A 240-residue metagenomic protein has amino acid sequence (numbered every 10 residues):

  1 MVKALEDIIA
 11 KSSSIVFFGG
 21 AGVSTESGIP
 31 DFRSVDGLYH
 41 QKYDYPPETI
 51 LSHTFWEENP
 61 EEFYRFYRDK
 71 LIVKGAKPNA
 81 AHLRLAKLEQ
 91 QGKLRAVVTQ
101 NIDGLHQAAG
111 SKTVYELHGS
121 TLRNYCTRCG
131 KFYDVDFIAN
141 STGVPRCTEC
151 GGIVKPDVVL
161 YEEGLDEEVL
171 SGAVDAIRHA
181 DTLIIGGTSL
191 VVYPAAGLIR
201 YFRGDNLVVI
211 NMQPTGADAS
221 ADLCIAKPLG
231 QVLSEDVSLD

Functional and structural regions predicted by a protein language model:
M1-D240: Conserved catalytic core of sirtuin-type NAD+-dependent deacylases
